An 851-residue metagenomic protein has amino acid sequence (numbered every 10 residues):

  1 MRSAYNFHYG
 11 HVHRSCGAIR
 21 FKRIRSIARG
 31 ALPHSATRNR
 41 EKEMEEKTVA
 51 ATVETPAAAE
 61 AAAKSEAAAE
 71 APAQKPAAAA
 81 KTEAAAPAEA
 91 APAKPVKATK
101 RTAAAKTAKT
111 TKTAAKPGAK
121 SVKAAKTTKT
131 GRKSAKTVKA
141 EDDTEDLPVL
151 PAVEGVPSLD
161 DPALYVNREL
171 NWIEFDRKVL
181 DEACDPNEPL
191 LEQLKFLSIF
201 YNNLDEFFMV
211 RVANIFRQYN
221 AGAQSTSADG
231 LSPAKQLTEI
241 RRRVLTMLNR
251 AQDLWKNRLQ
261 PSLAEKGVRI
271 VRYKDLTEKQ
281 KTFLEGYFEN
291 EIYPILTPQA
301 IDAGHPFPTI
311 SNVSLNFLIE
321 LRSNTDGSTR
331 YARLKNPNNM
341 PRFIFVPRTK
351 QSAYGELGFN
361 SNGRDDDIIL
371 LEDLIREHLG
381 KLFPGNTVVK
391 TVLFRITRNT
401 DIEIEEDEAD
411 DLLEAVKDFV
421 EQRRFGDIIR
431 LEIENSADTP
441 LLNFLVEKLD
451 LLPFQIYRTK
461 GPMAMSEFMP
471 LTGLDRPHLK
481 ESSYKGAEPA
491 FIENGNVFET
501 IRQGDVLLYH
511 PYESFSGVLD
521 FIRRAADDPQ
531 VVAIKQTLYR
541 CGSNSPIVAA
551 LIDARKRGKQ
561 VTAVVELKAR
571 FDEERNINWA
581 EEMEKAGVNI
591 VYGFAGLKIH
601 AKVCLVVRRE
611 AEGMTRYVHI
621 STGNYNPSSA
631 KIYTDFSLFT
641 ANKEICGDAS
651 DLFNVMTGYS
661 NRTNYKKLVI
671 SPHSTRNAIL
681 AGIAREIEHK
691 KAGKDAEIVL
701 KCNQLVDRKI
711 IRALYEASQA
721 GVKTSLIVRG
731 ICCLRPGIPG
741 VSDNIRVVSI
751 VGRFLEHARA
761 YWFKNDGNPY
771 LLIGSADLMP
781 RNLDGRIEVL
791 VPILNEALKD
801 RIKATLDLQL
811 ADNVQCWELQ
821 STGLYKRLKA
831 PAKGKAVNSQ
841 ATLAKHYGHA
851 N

Functional and structural regions predicted by a protein language model:
A4, Y9-G17: Short hydrophobic alpha-helical segments enriched in small aliphatic residues
A18, R23-S26: Generic short N-terminal amphipathic or hydrophobic helices
R40-P56, K64, K81, P95-R101 (+4 more regions): N-terminal localization/anchoring segments of enzymes in phospholipid and broader phosphate metabolism
R708-I711, Y715: Glycine/threonine-rich ATP-lid/beta-loop region of ATP-binding domains
K723-I727: Hydrophobic alpha/beta core scaffold segments
